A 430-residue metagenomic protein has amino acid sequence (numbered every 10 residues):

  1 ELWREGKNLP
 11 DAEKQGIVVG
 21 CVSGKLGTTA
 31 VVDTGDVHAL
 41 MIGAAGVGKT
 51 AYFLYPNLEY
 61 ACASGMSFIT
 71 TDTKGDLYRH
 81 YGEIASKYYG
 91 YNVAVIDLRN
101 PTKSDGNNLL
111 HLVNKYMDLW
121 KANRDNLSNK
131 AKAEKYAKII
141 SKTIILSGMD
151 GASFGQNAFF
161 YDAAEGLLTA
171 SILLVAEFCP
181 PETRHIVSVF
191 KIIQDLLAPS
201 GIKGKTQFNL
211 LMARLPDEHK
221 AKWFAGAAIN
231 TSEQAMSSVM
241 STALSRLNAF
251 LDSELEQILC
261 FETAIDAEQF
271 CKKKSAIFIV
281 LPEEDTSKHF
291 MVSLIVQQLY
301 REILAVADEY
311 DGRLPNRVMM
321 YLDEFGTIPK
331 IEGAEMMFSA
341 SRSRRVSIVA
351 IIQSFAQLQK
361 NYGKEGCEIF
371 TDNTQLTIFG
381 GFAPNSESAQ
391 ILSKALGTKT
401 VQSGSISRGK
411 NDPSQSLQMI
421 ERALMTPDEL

Functional and structural regions predicted by a protein language model:
E1-L2, A307: Gram-positive cell-envelope targeting signals
L2-T28: N-terminal pre-Walker A segment at the start of P-loop NTPase domains
A12-K14, G90, G409: A short, compositionally biased
V18-L26, A30-V346, N361-Y362, E429-L430: P-loop NTPase motor domains
T73, Q353-Q357: Conserved H-loop
L98-R99, P282, Q353-S354, G381-F382: Active-site-proximal beta-strand/loop segments in catalytic clefts of secreted hydrolases
I145-L146, Q156-A163, S275, M336-S339 (+1 more regions): P-loop NTPase motor core of the ASCE superfamily
